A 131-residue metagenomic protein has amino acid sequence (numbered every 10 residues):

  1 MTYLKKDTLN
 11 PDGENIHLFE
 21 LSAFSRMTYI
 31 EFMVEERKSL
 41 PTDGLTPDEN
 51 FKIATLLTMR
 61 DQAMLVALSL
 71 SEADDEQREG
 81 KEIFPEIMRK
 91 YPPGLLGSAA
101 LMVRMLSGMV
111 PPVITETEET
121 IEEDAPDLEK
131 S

Functional and structural regions predicted by a protein language model:
T2-L4, H17-S131: Short, surface-exposed, charged amphipathic helix/loop patches that serve as local interaction elements
L4-G13: Short acidic-hydrophobic surface loop/beta-edge motif
